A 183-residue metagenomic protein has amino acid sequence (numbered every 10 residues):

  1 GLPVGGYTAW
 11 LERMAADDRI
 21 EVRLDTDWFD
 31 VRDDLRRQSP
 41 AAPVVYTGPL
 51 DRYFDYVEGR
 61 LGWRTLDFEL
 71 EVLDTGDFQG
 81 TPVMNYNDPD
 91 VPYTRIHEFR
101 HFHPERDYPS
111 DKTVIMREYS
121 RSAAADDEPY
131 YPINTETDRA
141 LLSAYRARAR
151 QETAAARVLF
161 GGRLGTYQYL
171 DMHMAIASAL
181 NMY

Functional and structural regions predicted by a protein language model:
G1-R13, R23: Short beta-strand to alpha-helix junction loop
A15-F29: A conserved beta-strand/loop element that lines the FAD pocket in flavoprotein oxidoreductases
D18, P40-A42, A155-A156: Short, well-ordered alpha-helix to beta-strand connector turns
V22-L24, Y46, F160: A structural signal for the hydrophobic beta-strands that form the central parallel beta-sheet of Rossmann-like
V22-R23, D55, T166-Q168: Domain-scale detector for complete catalytic domains at protein termini or as standalone homologs
T26-R148: Mid-domain catalytic core of redox enzymes that form a hydrophobic substrate pocket/lid adjacent to a catalytic redox
E152-Q168, A175-S178: Short FAD-binding loop at a beta-strand-to-alpha-helix junction that anchors the flavin cofactor in diverse
